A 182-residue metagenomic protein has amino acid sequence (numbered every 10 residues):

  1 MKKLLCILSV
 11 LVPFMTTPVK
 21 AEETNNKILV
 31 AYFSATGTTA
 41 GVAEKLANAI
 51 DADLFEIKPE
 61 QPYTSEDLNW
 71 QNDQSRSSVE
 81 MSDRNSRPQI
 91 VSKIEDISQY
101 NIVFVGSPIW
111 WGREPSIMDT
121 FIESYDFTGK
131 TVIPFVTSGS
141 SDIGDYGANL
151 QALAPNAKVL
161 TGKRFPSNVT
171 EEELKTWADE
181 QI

Functional and structural regions predicted by a protein language model:
L4-P13: Sec-dependent N-terminal signal peptides
V10, S124-D126: Glycine-rich helix-loop-beta junction characteristic of Rossmann-like nucleotide cofactor-binding loops
T17-N101, G112-E114, E123, E172-I182: N-terminal beta1-alpha1-beta2 submodule of the flavodoxin-like/Rossmannoid cofactor-binding fold
S107-P108: Glycine-rich, N-terminal phosphate-binding loop of Rossmann-like dinucleotide-binding domains
T120-E123, L150-A152: Glycine-rich, phosphate-binding/catalytic loops in enzymes
I133-V169: Short, glycine-/small-residue-rich phosphate/pyrophosphate-handling segment
